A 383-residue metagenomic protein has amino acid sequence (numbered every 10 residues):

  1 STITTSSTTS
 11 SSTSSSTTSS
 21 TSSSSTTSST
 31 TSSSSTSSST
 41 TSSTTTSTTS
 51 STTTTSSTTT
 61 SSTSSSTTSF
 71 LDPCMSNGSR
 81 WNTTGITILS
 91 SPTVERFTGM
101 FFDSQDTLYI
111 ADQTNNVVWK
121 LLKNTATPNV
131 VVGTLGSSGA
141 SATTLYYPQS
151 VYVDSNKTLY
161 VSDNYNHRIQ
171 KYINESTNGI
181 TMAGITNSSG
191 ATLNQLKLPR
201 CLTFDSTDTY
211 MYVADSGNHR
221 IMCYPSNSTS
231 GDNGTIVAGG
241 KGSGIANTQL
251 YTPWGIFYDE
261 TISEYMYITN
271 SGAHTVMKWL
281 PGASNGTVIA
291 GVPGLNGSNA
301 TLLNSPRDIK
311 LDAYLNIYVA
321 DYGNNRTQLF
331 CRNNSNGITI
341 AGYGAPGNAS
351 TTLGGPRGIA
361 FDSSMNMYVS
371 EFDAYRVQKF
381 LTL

Functional and structural regions predicted by a protein language model:
S1-T67: Low-complexity tandem-repeat tracts in intrinsically disordered regions
F70-T98, T125-Q149, S176-L198, S228-W254 (+2 more regions): Gly/Pro-rich loop segments of beta-rich domains
L89-N116: Beta-strand-rich domains and repeat architectures in extracellular enzymes and scaffolds, especially beta-propellers
F102-Q105, V153-N156, F204-D208, Y258-S263 (+2 more regions): Residue-level detector of Asp-centered blade-edge/turn motifs that repeat once per structural unit in beta-propeller
Q105, Q113, K123, N156 (+11 more regions): Short loop/turn segments immediately following the C-termini of beta-strands
T107-Y109, T158-V161, Y210-V213, Y265-I268 (+2 more regions): Conserved beta-propeller blade signature
N116-W119, H167-Q170, H219-M222, H274-M277 (+2 more regions): Structural signal for beta-propeller blades
G354-L383: Blade-level signature of beta-propeller repeat domains, shared across WD40, Kelch, NHL, RCC1 and BNR/Asp-box propellers
